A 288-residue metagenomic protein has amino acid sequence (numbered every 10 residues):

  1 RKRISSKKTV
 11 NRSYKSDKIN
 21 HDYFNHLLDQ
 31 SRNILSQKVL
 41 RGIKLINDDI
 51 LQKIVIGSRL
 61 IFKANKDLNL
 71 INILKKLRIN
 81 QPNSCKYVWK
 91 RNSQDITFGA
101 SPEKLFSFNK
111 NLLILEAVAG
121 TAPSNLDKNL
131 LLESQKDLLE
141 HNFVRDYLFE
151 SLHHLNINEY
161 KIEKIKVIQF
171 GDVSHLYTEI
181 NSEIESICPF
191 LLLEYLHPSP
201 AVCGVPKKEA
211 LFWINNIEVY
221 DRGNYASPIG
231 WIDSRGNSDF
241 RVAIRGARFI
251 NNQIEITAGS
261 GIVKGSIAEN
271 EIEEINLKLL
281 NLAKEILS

Functional and structural regions predicted by a protein language model:
K2-N33, Q37-L40, K63, I114-N216 (+1 more regions): Contiguous alpha-helical scaffold segments within structured protein domains that host functional hotspots
I46: Hydrophobic pocket-lining residues that define ligand/cofactor binding sites across diverse proteins
I54, K86-K90, G223-G230: A short glycine-rich, hydrophobically flanked beta-strand micro-motif that places a catalytic Asp/Glu for divalent metal
V55-R59, H153: Short hydrophobic alpha-helical segments that form membrane-spanning helices or hydrophobic packing faces of helical
S58-F143, E159, G236-G259: An anion-binding catalytic pocket shared by soluble metabolic enzymes
R59-L60, R91-T97, L148-F149, K164-V173 (+1 more regions): A glycine-rich phosphate-binding loop feature that marks nucleotide/adenosyl-phosphate handling sites
I180-S288: Conserved hydrophobic core element of enzyme catalytic domains
